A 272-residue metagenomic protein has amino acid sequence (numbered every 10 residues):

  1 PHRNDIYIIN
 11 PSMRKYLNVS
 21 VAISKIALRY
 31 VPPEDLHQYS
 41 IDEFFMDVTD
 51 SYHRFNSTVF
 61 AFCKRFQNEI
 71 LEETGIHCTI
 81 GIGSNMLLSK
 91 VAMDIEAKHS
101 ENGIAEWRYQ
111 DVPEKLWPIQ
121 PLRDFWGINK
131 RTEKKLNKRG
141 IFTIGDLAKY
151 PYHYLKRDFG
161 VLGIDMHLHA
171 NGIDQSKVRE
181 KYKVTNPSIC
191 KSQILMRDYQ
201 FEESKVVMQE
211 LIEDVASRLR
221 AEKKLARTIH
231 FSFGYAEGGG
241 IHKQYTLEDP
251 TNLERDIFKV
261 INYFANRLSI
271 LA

Functional and structural regions predicted by a protein language model:
P1-L168, V178, S217: Gly/Gly-Pro- and Ser/Thr-rich, intrinsically disordered tail segments characteristic of DNA damage-repair and tolerance
N137-A272: DNA-contacting surface of Y-family translesion DNA polymerases
